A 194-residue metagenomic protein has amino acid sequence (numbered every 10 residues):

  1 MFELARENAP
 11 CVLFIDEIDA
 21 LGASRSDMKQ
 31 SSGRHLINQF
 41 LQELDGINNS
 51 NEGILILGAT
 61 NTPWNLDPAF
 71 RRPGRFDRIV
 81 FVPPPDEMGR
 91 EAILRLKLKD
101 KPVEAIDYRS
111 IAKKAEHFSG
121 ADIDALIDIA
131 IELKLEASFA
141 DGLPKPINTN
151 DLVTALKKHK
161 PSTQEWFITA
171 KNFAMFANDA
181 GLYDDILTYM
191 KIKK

Functional and structural regions predicted by a protein language model:
M1-K114, F118, A130: Walker A/P-loop NTP-binding motif of AAA+ ATPase domains
L57, K113-A125, L135-K194: C-terminal engagement/docking regions of AAA+ P-loop ATPases
